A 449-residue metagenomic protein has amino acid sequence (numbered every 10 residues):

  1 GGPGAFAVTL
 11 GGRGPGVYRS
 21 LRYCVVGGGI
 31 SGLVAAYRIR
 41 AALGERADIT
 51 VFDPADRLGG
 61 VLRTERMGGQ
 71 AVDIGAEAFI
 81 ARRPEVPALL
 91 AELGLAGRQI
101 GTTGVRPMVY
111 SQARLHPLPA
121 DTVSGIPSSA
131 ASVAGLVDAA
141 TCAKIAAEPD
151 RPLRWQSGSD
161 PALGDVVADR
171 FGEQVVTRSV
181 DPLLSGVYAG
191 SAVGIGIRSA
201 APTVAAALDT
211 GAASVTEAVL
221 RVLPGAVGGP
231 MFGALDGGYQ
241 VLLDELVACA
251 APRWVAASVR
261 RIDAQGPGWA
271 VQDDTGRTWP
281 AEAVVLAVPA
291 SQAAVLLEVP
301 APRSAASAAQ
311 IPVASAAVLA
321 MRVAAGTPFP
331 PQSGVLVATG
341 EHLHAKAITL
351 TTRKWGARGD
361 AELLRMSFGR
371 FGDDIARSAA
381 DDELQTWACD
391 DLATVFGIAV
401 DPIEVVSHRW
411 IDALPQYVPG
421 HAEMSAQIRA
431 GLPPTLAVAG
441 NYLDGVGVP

Functional and structural regions predicted by a protein language model:
G16, L21, T64, P119-D121 (+2 more regions): Conserved flavin/dinucleotide-binding core of flavoenzymes
L21-T50: N-terminal Rossmann-like FAD-binding beta1-loop-alpha1 element of flavoenzymes
S31, R57, S291: Conserved Rossmann-like nucleotide-cofactor binding loop
R40-M67: Glycine-rich FAD pyrophosphate-binding loop
G68-W155: Dinucleotide-binding Rossmann-like beta1-alpha1 core, especially the glycine-rich loop that anchors the ADP
R82, D169, A287-V288: Short, well-ordered coil/turn residues at beta-beta hairpins and beta-strand->alpha-helix junctions within
K144-R261, G268-W269: Active-site/ligand-binding neighborhood in enzyme catalytic cores
R260-S378, D382, T394-V395: Mid-domain catalytic core of redox enzymes that form a hydrophobic substrate pocket/lid adjacent to a catalytic redox
